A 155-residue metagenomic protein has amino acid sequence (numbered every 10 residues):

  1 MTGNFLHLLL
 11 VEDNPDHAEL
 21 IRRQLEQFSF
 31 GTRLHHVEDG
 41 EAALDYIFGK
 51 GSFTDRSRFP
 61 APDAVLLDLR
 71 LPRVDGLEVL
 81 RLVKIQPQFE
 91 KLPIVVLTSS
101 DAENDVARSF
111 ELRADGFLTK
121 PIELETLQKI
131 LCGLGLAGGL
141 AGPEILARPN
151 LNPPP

Functional and structural regions predicted by a protein language model:
M1-L10, N14-H35, E41-L44, F48 (+2 more regions): Non-catalytic signal-transmission and effector/linker regions of two-component phosphorelay proteins
R56-P60, K84-E90, L112: Conserved phosphotransfer cores of two-component systems
L67-L69, T98: Active-site residues of response regulator receiver
P72, A102: The feature encodes the CheY-like receiver
K91-D101: A short, hydrophobic beta-strand element within the central beta-sheet of small alpha/beta folds
D115: Short, glycine/charged-rich "phosphate-handling" switch motifs in NTP-dependent and phosphotransfer domains
K120: A Lys-centered signature of the CheY-like receiver
